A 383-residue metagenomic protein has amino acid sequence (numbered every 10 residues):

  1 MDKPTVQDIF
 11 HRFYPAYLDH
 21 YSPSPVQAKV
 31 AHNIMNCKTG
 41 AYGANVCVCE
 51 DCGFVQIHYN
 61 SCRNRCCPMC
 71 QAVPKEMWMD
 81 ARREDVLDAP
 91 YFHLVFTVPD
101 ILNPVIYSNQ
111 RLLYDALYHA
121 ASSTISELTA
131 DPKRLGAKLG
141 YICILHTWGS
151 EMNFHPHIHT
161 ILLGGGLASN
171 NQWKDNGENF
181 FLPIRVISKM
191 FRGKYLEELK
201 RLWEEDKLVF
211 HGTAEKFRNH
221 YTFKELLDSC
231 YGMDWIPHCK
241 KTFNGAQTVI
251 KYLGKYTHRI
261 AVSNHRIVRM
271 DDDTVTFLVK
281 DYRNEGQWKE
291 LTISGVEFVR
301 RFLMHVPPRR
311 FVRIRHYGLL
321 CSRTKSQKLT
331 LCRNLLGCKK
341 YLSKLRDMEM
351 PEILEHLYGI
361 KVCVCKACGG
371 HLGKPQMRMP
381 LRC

Functional and structural regions predicted by a protein language model:
M1-C383: Beta->alpha loop/short-helix hinge microenvironment recognizer with preference for catalytic Tyr/His contexts
